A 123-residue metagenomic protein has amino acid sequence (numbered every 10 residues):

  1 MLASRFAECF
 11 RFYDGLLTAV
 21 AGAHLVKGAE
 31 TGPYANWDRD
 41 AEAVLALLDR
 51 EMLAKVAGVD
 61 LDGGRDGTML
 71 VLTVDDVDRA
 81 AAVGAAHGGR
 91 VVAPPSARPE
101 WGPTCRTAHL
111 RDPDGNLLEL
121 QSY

Functional and structural regions predicted by a protein language model:
M1-L45, E51: Core segments of cupin and vicinal oxygen chelate
S4-A7, M69-P113: Vicinal oxygen chelate
V20-A29, A93-P99, Q121-Y123: Conserved catalytic-core motifs of GNAT/GCN5-like acyltransferases
N36-A41, L110-P113, Y123: Active-site beta-strand termini and strand-to-loop segments that position acidic
D40-E42, G63-G67: Short connector loops at helix/strand junctions that flank enzyme active sites, especially segments positioning acidic
D49-R50, G102-P103, H109, L120-Y123: Short beta->alpha transition motifs characteristic of CBS
M52-G58, A93-P94: A short, acidic/glycine-rich surface segment
